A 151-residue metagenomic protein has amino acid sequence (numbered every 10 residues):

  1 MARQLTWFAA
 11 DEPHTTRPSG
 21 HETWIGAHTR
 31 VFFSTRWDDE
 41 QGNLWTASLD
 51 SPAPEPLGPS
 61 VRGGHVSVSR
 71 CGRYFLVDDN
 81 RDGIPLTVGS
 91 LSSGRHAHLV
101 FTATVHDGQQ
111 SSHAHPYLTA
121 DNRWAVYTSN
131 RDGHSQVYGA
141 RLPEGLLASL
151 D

Functional and structural regions predicted by a protein language model:
M1-P18, A47-R62, S90-S111, L142-D151: Multi-bladed beta-propeller domains
G26-A27, R70-C71, A120-D121: Residue-level detector of Asp-centered blade-edge/turn motifs that repeat once per structural unit in beta-propeller
R30-F32, R73-L76, A125: Hydrophobic beta-strand positions that form the internal "hydrophobic ladder" of WD40/Gbeta-like beta-propeller blades
S34-R36, N80, N130: Short loop/turn segments immediately following the C-termini of beta-strands
D39-T46, D82-V88, G133-R141: Structural motif
L44-T87: C-terminal structural cap/anchor segments
S112-D151: Blade-level signature of beta-propeller repeat domains, shared across WD40, Kelch, NHL, RCC1 and BNR/Asp-box propellers
